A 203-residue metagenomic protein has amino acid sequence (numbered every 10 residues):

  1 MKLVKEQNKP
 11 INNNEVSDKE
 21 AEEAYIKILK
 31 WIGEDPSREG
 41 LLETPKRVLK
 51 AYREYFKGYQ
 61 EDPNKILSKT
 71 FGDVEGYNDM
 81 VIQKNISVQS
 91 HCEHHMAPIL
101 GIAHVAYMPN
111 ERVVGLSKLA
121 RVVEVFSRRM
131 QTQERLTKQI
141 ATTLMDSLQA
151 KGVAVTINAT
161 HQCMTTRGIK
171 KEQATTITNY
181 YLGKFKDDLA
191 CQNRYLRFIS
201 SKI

Functional and structural regions predicted by a protein language model:
M1-I203: A domain-level signal for the structural core that forms small-molecule/cofactor-binding pockets and catalytic centers
